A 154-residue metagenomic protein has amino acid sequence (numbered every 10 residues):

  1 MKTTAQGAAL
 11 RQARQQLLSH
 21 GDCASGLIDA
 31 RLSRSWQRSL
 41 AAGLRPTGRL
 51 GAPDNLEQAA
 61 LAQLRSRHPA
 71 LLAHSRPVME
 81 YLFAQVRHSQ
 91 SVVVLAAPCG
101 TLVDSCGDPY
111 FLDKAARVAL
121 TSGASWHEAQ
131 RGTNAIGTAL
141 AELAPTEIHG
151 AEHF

Functional and structural regions predicted by a protein language model:
M1-H127, N134-T138, A144-E147: Intrinsically disordered, low-complexity terminal regulatory regions
H149-F154: Extended hydrophobic
